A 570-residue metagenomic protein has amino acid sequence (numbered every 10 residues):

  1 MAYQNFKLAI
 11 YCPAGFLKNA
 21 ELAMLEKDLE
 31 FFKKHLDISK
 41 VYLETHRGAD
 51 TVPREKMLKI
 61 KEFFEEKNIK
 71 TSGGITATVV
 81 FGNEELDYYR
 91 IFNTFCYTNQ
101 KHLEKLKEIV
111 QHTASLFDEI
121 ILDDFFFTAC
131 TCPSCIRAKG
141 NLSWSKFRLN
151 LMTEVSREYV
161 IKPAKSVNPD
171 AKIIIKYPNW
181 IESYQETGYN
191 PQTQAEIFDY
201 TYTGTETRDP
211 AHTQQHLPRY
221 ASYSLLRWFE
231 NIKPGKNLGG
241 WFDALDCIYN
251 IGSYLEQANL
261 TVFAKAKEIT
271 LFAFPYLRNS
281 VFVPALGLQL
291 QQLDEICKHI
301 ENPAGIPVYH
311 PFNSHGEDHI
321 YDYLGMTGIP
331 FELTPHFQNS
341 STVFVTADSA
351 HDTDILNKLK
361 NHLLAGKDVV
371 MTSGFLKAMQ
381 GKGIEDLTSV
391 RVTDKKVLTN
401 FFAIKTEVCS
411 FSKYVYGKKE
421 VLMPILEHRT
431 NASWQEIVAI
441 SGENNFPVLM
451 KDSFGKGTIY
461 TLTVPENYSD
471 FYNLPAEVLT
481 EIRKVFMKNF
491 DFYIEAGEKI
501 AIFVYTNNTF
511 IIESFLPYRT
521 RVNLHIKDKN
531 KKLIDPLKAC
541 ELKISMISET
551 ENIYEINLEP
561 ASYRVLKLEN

Functional and structural regions predicted by a protein language model:
M1-A2, K33, L58-S72, R157-A171 (+1 more regions): Surface-exposed amphipathic alpha-helices with a cationic face
N5-K27, E55-E66, K70-L116, A129-C132 (+1 more regions): Active-site-adjacent "subsite" loops/lids of carbohydrate-active enzymes
Y11, E44, E84, R90 (+10 more regions): Hydrophobic targeting/anchoring helices
L17-H35, Q100-T113, S183-Q194, S222 (+1 more regions): Short, acidic/polar
L22-E30, Y321-S340, A347-A350: A short, well-structured beta->alpha microelement
H35-R47, N93, H102-K146: Active-site groove signature of glycoside hydrolases
E44-M57, Q214: Glycine-rich, proline-tolerant flexible connector loops at the mouths of alpha/beta enzymes
F331, P335, A347-E569: A conserved amphipathic helix/loop scaffold that creates a polar/acidic microenvironment used either to coordinate
